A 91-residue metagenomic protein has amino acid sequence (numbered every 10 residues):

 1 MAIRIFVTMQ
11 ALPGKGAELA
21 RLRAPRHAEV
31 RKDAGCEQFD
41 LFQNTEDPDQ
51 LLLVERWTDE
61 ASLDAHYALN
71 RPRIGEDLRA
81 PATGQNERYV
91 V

Functional and structural regions predicted by a protein language model:
M1-A2, V91: Absolute protein N-terminus
I3-Q10, D40-Y67: Short, well-ordered beta-strand segments in beta-rich or mixed alpha/beta enzyme and ligand-binding folds
R4-F6, A20, A24, D77: Generic alpha-helical hydrophobic packing signal
Q10-E18: Short, surface-exposed ligand-recognition loops at beta-strand->loop->(often short) alpha-helix junctions that present
A17-A20, D64: Generic structural signal for individual residues within well-ordered alpha-helical segments across diverse proteins
P25-Q38, R56-V91: An amphipathic, aromatic/His-enriched active-site/gating alpha helix that lines ligand/cofactor pockets
